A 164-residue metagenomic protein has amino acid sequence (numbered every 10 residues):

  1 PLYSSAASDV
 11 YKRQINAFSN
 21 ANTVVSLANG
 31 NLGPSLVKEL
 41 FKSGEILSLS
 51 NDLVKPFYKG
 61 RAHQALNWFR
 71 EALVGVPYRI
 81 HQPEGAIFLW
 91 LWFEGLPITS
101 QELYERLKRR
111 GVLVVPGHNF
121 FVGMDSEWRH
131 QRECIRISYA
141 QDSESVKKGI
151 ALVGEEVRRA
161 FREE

Functional and structural regions predicted by a protein language model:
P1-A7, Y11: Single conserved hydrophobic/aromatic residue that forms the stacking wall/gate of nucleotide- or nucleobase-binding
S8-D9, W90-W92, S138-A140: Short hydrophobic/aromatic beta-strand micro-patches that form the beta-sheet surface supporting nucleotide- or nucleic
D9, S35-E45: Helix-loop "lid/cap" segments that line or gate small-molecule binding pockets
A17-V25, S43-N67, L96: Structural signature of PLP-dependent enzymes
D52-L66, Y78-F93, H130: Conserved glycine-rich beta-strand-loop-beta hairpin in the small C-terminal domain of fold type I
P97-L103, E144-K148: Short, conserved charged micro-motifs
R109-R110, M124-E164: PLP-dependent enzyme catalytic core of the Aspartate aminotransferase-like
